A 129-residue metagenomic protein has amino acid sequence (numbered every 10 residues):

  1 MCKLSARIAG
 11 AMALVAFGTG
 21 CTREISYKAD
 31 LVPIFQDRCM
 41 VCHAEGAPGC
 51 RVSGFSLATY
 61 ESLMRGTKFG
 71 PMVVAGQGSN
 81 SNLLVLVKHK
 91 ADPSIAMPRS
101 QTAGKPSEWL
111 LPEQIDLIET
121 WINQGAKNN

Functional and structural regions predicted by a protein language model:
M1-A9: Bacterial N-terminal signal peptides that target proteins for export
G10-L14: Hydrophobic helical h-region of N-terminal Sec-dependent signal peptides in bacterial secretory/periplasmic proteins
C21-N129: Aromatic- and Gly/Pro-enriched helix-to-coil junctions and flexible linker segments
